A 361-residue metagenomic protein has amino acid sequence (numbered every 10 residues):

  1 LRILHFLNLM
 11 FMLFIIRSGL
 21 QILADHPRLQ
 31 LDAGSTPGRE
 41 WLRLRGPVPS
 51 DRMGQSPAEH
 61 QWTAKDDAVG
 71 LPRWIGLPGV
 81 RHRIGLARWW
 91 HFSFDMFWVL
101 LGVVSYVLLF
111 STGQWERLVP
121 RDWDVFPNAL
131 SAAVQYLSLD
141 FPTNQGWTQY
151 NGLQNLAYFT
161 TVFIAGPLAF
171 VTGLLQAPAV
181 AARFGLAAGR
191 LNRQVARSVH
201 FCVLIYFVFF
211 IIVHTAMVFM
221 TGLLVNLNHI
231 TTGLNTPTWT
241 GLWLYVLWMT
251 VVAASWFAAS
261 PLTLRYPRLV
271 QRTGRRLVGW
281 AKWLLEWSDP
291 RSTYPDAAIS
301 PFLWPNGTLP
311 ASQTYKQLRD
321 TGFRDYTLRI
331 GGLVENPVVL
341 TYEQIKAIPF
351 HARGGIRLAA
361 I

Functional and structural regions predicted by a protein language model:
L1-K282: Membrane-embedded alpha-helical bundles that constitute the cytochrome b-like, heme-associated redox core of multi-pass
R272-I361: N-terminal intrinsically disordered, low-complexity segments enriched in P/E/S/T
